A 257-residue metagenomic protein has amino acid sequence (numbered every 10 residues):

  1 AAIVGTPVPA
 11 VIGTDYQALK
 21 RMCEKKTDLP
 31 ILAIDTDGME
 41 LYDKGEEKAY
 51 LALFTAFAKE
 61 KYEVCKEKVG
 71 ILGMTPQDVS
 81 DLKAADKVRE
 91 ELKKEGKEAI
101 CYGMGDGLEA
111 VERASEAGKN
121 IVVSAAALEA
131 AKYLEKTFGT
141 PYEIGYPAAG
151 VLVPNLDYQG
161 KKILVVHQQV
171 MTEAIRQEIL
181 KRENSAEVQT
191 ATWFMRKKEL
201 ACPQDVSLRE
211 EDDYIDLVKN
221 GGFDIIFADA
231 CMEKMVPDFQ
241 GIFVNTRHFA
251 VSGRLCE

Functional and structural regions predicted by a protein language model:
A2-E257: An N-terminal assembly and electron-transfer interface module characteristic of large anaerobic redox and radical
